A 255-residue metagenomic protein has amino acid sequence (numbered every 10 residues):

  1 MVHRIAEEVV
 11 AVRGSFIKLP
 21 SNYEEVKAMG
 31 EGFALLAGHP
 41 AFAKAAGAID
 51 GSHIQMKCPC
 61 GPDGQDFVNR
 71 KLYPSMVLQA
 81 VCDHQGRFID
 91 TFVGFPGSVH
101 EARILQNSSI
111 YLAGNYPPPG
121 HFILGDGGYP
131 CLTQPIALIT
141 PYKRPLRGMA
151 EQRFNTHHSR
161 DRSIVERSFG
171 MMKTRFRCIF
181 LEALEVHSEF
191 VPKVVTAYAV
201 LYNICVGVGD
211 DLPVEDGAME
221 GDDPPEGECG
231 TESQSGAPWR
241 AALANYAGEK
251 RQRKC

Functional and structural regions predicted by a protein language model:
M1-C255: Short, well-ordered secondary-structure "scaffold" segments embedded in the functional core of diverse domains
